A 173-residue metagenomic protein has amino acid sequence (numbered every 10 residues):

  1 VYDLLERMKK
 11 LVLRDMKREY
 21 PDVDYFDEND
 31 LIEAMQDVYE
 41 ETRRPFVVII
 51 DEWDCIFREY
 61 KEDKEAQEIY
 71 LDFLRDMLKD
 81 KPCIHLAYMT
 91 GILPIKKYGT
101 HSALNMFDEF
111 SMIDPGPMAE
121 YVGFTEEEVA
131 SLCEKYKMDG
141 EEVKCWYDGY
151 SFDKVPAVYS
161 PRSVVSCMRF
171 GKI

Functional and structural regions predicted by a protein language model:
V1-I173: Phosphate-binding site recognition
